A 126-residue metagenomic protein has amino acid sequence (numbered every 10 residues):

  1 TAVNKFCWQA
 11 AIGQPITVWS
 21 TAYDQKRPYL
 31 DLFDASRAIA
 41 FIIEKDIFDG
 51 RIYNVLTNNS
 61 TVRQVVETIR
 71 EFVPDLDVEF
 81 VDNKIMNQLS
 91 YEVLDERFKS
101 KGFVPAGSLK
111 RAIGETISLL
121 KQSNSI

Functional and structural regions predicted by a protein language model:
V3-N4: Amphipathic alpha-helical segments in well-structured domains
A10-I126: C-terminal substrate-binding subdomain of Rossmann-fold SDR/epimerase-dehydratase oxidoreductases
